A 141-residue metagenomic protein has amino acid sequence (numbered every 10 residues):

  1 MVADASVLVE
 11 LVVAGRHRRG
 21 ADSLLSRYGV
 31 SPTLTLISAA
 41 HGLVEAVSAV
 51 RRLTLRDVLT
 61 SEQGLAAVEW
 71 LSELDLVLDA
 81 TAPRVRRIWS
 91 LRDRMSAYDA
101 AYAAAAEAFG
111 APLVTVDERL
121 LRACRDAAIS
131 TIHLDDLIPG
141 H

Functional and structural regions predicted by a protein language model:
M1-H41, L53-E62, D136, G140-H141: Short, well-structured N-terminal submotif of metal-dependent ribonuclease cores
E10-V12, A49, A123-C124: Residues that scaffold the ATP/ADP-binding catalytic core of kinase and kinase-like folds
G20, E45, R87, R122-A123: Phosphate- and divalent-cation-binding pockets in alpha/beta enzyme and binding domains that engage nucleotide-derived
S38-V44, A97, A101: Aromatic- and histidine-enriched alpha-helix N-cap/loop-to-helix transition segments that scaffold the rims
V47-L76, R87: Active-site-proximal, substrate-binding regions of enzyme catalytic domains and RNA-binding/basic surfaces
D75-R119: Active-site neighborhoods of divalent-metal-dependent phosphate/nucleic-acid chemistry enzymes
A105-H141: Acidic, PIN/NYN-like endoribonuclease modules and their adjacent C-terminal/linker elements
